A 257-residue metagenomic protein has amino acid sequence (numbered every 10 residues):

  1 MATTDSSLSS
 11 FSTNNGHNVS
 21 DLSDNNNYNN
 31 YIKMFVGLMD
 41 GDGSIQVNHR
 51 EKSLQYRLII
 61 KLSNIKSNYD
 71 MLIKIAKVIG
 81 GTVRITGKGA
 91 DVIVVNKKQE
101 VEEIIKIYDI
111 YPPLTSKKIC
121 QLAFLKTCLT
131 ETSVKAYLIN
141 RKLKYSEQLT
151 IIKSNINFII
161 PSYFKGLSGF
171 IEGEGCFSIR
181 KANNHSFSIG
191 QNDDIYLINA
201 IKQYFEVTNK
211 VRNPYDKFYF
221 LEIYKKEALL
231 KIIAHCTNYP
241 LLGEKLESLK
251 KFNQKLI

Functional and structural regions predicted by a protein language model:
M1-I257: Internal intein/HINT superfamily modules and their associated LAGLIDADG
